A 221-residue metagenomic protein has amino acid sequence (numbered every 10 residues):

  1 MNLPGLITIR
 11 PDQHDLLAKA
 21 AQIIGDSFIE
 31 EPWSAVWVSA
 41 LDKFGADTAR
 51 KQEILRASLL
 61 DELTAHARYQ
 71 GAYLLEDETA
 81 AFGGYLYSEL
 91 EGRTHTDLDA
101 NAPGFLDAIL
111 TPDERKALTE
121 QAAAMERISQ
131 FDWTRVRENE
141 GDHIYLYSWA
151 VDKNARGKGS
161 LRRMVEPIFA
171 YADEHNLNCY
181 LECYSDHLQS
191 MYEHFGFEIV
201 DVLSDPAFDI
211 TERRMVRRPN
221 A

Functional and structural regions predicted by a protein language model:
M1-A18, Q22, D26: Conserved N-terminal entry element of GNAT/NAT acetyltransferase domains
Q22-A49: Helix-loop element at the rim of GNAT/NAT acetyltransferase active sites that forms part of the acceptor-substrate
T48-L74, G141, Y145: A short helix-loop-beta-strand connector motif used in the catalytic cores of GNAT acetyltransferases and, in some
E78-A81, H187: Glycine-rich acetyl-CoA-binding "A-motif" of GNAT/NAT acetyltransferases
A81-A150, R156: Conserved acyl-donor/pantetheine-binding loop and adjacent beta-alpha core of acyl/acetyltransferases and related
H143-I144, Y171-Y184: Conserved GNAT acetyl-CoA-binding A-motif
S148-V151, G157-A170: Conserved acetyl-CoA-binding loop-helix of GNAT-fold acetyltransferases
E174-H175, S185-L203, F208: Conserved active-site alpha-helix within GNAT-family acetyltransferase domains
